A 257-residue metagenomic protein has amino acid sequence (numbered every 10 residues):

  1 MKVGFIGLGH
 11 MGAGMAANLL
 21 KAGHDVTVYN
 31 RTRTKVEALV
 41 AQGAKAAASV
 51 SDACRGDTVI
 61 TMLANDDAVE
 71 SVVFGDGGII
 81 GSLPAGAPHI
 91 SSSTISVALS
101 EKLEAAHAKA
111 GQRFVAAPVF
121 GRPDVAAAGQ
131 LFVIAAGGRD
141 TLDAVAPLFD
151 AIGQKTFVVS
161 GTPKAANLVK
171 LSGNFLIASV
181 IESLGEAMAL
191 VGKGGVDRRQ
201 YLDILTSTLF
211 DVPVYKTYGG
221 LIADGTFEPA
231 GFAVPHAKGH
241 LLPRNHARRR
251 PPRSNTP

Functional and structural regions predicted by a protein language model:
M1-M62, A87, P123: NAD(P)+-binding Rossmann beta1-loop-alpha1 motif at the extreme N-terminus of oxidoreductases
M15-A16, K35, L103, L148 (+1 more regions): Hydrophobic residues within alpha-helices that form the first helical element adjacent to the glycine-rich loop
V26, A46, F114-V115, T156 (+2 more regions): Hydrophobic beta-strand scaffold residues
V50-R113: Rossmann-fold NAD(P) dinucleotide-binding segment
T94-F175: Rossmann-fold dinucleotide-binding core
P163-P257: Helical "substrate-binding/catalytic lid" subdomain of Rossmann-like NAD(P)-dependent dehydrogenases/reductases
